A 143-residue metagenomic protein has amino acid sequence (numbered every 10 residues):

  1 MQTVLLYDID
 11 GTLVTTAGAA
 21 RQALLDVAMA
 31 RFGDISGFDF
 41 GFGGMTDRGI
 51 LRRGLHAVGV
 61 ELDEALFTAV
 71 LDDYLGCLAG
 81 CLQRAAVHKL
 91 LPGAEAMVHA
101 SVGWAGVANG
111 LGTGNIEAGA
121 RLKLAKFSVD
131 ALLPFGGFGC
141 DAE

Functional and structural regions predicted by a protein language model:
M1-G43, R52, A57: Active-site neighborhood of HAD-like aspartate-dependent phosphohydrolases
L6, A79-L111, E117, R121: Short, acidic loop-to-helix structural element flanking the phosphoryl-transfer center in phosphate-processing enzymes
T16, A20, L90, D141-E143: Phosphate/oxyanion-binding active-site loops and adjacent basic polyanion-contact surfaces
L24, L51, S101, A120-L124: Hydrophobic packing residues within well-ordered alpha-helices of enzyme cores
F32-G41, G59-V70, D130-L133: Short, surface-exposed acidic
L122-E143: Histidine/lysine/aspartate-rich catalytic loop segments that bind and position anionic ligands
